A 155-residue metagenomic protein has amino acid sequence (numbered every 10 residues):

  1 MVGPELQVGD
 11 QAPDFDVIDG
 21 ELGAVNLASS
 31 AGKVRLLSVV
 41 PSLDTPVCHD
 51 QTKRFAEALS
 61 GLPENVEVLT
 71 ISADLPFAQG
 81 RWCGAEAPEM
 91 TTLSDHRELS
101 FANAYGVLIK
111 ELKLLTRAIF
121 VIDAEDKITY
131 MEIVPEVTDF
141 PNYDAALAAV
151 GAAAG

Functional and structural regions predicted by a protein language model:
M1-G155: Chalcogenol-based redox active-site neighborhoods
